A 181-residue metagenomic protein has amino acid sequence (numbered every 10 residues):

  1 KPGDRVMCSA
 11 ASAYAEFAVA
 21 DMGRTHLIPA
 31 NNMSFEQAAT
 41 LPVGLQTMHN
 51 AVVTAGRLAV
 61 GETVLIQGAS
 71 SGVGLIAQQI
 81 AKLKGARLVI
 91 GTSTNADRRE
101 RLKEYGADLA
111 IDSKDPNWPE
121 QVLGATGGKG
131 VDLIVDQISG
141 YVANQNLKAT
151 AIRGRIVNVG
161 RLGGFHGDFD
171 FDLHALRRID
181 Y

Functional and structural regions predicted by a protein language model:
K1-A10: A glycine-/small-residue-rich N-terminal strand-loop-strand element that serves as the cofactor-binding glycine loop
M7, L65, I111, I134-V135 (+1 more regions): N-terminal Rossmann-like NAD(P) cofactor-binding module of classical short-chain dehydrogenase/reductase
A10-R24: A structural motif shared across PLP-dependent enzymes of the aminotransferase-like
A38-P116: Mid-domain Rossmann-like dinucleotide-binding core that forms the NAD(H)/NADP(H) cofactor-binding site
T54-A59, A125-G127, K148: Glycine-rich helix-loop-beta junction characteristic of Rossmann-like nucleotide cofactor-binding loops
G68-A69, I138, R161: NAD(P)H cofactor-binding loop motif with strongest signal on the N-terminal glycine-rich segment
G85, S93, L102, Y141-Y181: Glycine-rich phosphate-binding loop and adjacent beta-alpha segment of Rossmann(oid) nucleotide-cofactor-binding
N117-G128: Short amphipathic alpha-helix with an adjacent loop that forms part of the alpha/beta core around
